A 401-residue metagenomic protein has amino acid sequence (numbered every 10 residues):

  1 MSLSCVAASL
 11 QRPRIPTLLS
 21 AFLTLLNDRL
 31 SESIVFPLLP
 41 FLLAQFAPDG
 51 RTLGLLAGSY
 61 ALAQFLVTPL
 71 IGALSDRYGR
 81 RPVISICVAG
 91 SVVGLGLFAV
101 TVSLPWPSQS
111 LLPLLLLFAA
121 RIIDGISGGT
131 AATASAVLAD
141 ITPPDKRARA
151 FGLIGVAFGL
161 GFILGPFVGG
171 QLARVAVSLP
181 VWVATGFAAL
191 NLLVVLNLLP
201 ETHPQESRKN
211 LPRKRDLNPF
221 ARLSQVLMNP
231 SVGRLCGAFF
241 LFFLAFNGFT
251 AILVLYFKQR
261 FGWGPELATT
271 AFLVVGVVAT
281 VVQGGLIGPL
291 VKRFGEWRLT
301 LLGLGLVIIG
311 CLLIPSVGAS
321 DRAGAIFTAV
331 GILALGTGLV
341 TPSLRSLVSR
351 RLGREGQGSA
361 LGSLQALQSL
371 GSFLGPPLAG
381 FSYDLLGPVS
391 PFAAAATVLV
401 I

Functional and structural regions predicted by a protein language model:
L3-P13, P200-G237: Juxtamembrane intracellular "pre-TM" segments in multi-pass secondary transporters
L26, G94, S108-G129, G324-L339: Hydrophobic core of transmembrane alpha-helices in multi-pass small-molecule transporters, especially MFS/SLC-type
P37-R51, A251-A268: Short amphipathic helix-loop junctions that connect adjacent transmembrane helices in Major Facilitator Superfamily/SLC
T68-G79, V282-E296, Y383: Helix-to-loop junctions at the C-terminal end of transmembrane segments in multipass secondary transporters
R77-V88, K292-L304: Cytoplasmic membrane-interface "Motif A"-like loop-to-helix N-cap segments of 12-TM Major Facilitator Superfamily
A89-S110, L306-S320: C-terminal ends and interior cores of transmembrane alpha-helices in multi-pass membrane transporters/permeases
F118-G159: Cytoplasmic helix-loop-helix junction between adjacent transmembrane helices in 12-TM secondary transporters
W297-L344: C-terminal transmembrane helical hairpin of 12-TM major facilitator-type secondary transporters
